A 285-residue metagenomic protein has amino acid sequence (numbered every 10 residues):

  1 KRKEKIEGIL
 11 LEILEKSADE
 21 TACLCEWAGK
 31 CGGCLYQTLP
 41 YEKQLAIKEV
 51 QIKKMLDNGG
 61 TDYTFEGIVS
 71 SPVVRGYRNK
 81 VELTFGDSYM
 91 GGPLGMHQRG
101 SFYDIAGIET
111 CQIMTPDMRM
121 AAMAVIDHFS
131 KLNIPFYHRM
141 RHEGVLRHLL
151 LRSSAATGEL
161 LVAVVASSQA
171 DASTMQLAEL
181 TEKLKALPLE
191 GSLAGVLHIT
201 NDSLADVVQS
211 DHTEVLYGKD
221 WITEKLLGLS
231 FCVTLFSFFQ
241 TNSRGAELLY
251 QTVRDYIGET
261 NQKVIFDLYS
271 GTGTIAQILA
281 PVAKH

Functional and structural regions predicted by a protein language model:
K1-H285: Accessory RNA-recognition modules of RNA-modification enzymes
